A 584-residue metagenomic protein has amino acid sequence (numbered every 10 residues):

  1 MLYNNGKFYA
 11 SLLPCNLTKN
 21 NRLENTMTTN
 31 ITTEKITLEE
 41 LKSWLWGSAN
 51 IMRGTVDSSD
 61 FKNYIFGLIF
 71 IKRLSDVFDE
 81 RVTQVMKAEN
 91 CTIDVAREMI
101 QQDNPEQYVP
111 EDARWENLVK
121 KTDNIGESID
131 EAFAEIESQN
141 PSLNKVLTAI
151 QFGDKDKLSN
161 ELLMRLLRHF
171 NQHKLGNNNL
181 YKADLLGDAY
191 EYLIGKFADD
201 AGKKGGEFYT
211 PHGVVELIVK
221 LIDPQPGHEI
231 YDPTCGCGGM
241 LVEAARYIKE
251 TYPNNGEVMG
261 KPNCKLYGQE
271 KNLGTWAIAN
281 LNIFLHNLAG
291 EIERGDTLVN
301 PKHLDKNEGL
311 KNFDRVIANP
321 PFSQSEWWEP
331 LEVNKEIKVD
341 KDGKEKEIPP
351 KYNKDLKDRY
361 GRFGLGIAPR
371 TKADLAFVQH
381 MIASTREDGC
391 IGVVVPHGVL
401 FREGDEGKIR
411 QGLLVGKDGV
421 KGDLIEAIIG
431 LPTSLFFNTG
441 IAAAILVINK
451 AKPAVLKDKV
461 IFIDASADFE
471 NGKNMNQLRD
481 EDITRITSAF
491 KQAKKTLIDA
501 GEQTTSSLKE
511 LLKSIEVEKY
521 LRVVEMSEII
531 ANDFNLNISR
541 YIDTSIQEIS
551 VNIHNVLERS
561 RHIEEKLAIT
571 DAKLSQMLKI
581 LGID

Functional and structural regions predicted by a protein language model:
M1-P226, E291-K302, G430-T433, K457-S466 (+6 more regions): Non-catalytic, mostly N-terminal accessory regions of nucleic-acid modification and defense proteins
T26-T32, I36, N307-D584: A conserved structural/catalytic subdomain of Rossmann-like adenosyl-cofactor enzymes
E34, N178, N255-E257, L281 (+1 more regions): Residues embedded in well-ordered secondary-structure elements
N50, L175, G202-K203, I230 (+4 more regions): Glycine- and acidic
K72-V85, F197, I248, Y252 (+4 more regions): A generic secondary-structure signal for well-formed alpha-helical elements
K204-A318, F322-K346, L375-A376, V395-G398 (+4 more regions): Conserved S-adenosyl-L-methionine
